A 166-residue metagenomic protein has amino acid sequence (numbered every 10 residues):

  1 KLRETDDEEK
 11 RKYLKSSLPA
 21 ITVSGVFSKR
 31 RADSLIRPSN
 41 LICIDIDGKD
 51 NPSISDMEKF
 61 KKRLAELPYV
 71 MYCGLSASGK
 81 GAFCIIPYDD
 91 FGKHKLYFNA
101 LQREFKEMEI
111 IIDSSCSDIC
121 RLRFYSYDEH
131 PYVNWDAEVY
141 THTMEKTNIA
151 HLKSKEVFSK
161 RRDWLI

Functional and structural regions predicted by a protein language model:
K1-K80, P87-A100, V157-R161: Signature for HUH/AEP ssDNA processing cores
S28-P52, Y88-L165: DNA replication initiation modules
L75-A82, S117-R121: Short Gly/Ser/Thr- and Asp/Glu-enriched loop/turn motifs at secondary-structure junctions
